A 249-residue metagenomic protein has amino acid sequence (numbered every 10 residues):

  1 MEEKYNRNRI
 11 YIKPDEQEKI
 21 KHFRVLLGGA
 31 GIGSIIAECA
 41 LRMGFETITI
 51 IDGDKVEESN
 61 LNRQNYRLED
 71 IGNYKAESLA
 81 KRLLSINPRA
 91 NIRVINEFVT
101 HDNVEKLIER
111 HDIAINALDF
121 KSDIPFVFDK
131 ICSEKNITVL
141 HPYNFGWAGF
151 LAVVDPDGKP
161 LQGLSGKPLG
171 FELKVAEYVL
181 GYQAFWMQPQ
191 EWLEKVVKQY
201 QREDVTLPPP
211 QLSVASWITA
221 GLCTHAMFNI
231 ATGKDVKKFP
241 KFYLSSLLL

Functional and structural regions predicted by a protein language model:
M1-L26, E58: N-terminal charged helix/coil linker that caps or initiates catalytic domains
M1-Y11, N229-L249: Phosphate-binding loop/pocket of nucleotide- and phosphate-handling active sites
I32-G33: Hydrophobic/small residue at the entry helix of a nucleotide-binding pocket
T47-N87: Glycine-rich phosphate-binding loop and adjoining beta1-alpha1-beta2 segment of Rossmann-like nucleotide-binding folds
N96-V104: Conserved SAM/SAH-binding loop
L107-E109: A short, aliphatic-rich alpha-helical micro-motif
I113-V214, L248: E1/E1-like adenylate-forming module used to activate ubiquitin-like modifiers and sulfur-carrier proteins
Q211-A231: Mid-domain beta-loop-alpha active-site segment that forms a flexible, acidic cofactor/metal-binding surface
